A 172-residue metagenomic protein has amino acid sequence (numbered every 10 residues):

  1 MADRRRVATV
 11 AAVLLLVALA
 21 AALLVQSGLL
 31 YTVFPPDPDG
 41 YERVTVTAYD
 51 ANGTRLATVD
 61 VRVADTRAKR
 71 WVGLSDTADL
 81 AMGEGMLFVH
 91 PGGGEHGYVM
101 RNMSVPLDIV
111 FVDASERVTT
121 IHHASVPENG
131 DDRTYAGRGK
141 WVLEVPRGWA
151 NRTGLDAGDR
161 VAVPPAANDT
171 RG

Functional and structural regions predicted by a protein language model:
M1-G172: Hydrophobic alpha-helical segments
